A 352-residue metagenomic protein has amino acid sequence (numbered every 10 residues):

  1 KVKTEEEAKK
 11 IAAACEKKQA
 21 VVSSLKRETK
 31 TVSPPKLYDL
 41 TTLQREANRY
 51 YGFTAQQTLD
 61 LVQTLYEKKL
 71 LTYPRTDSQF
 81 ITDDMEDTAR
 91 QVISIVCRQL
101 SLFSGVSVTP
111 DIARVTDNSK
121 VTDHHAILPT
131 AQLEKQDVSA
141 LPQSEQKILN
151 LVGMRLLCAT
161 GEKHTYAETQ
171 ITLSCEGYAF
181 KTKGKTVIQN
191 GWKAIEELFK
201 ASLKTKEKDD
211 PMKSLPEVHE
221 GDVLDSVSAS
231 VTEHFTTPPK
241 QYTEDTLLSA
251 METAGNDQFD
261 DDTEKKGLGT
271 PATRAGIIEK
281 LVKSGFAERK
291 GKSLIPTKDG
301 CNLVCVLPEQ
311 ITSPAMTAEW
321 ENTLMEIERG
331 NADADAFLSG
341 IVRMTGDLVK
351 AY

Functional and structural regions predicted by a protein language model:
K1-T64, K68-L70: Conserved phosphate-chemistry cores used by DNA topoisomerases
A8, K26, K30, A55-Q56 (+1 more regions): Basic, low-complexity terminal or inter-domain segments flanking catalytic cores
L71-D77: Short amphipathic alpha-helical interface patches used for protein-protein assembly/oligomerization
